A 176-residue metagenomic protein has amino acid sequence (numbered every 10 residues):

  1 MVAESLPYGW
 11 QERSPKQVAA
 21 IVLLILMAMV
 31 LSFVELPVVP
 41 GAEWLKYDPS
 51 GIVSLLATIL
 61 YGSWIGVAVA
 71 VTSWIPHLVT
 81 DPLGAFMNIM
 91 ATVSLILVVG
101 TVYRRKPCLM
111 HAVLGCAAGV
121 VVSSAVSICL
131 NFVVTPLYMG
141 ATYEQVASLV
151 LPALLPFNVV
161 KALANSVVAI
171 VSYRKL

Functional and structural regions predicted by a protein language model:
M1-L176: Loop-helix junctions at membrane interfaces
